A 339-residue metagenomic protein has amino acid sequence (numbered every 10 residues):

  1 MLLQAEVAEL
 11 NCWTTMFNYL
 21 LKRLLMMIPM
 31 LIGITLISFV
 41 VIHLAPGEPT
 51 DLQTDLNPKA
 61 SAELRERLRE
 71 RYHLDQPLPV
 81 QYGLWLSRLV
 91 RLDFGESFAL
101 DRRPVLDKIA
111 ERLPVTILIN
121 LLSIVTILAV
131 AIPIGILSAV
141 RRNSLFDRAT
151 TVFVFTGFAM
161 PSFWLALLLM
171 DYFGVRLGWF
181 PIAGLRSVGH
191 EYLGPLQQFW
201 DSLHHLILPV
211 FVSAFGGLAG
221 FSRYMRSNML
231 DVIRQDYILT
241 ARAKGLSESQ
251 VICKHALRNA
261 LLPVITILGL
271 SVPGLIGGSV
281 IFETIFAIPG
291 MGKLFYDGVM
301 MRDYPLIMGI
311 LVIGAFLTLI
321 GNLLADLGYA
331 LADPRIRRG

Functional and structural regions predicted by a protein language model:
Q4-T15: Short, Lys/Arg-enriched N-terminal segments with co-localized hydrophobic residues within the first ~10-30 amino acids
N11-W13, L74-I132: An internal, D/E-rich "acidic patch" concept
T15-N18, L113-F146, S162, G189-G339: Alpha-helical transmembrane segments of integral membrane proteins, especially multi-pass inner/plasma-membrane
L21-L31: N-terminal signal-anchor/signal peptide hydrophobic helix marking the start of the first transmembrane segment
L24, L64, L68, L78-F94 (+9 more regions): Hydrophobic alpha-helical segments of integral membrane proteins, encompassing both true transmembrane helices
M27, R112, T116, V152-A159 (+1 more regions): Residue-level signal for discrete positions within transmembrane alpha-helices of multi-pass small-molecule
L31-G83, F173-F199: Hydrophobic alpha-helical transmembrane segments of membrane transport/permease proteins and related membrane-embedded
I37-L44, H73, F153-A183, H205 (+1 more regions): Membrane-water interface segments at the C-terminal ends of transmembrane alpha-helices in multi-pass inner-membrane
